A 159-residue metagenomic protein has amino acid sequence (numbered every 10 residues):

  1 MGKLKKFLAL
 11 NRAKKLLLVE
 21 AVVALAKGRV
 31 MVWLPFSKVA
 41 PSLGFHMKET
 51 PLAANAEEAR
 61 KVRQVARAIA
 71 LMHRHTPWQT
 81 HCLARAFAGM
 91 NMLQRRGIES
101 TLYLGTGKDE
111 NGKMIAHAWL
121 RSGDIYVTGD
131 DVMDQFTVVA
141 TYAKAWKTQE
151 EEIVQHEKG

Functional and structural regions predicted by a protein language model:
M1-G159: Helix-boundary/low-complexity linker signature
